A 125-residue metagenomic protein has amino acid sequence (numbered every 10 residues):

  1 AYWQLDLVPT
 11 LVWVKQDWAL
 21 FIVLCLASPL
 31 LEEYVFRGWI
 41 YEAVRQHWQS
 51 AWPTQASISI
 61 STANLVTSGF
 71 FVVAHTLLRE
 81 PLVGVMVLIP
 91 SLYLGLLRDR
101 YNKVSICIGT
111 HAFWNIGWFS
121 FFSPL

Functional and structural regions predicted by a protein language model:
Y2-W13: Membrane-interface helix termini and inter-helical loops of multi-pass transporters
W18-L125: Transmembrane helix-loop-helix hairpins at the membrane interface of multi-pass integral membrane proteins
